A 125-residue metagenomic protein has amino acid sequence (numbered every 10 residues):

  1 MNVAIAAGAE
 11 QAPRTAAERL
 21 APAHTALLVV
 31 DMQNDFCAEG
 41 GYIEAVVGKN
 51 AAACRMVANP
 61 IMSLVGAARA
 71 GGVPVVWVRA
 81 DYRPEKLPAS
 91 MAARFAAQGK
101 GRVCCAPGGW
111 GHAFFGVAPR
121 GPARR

Functional and structural regions predicted by a protein language model:
M1-G121: Active-site acidic carboxylates
R125: Glycine-rich oxoanion-binding loops at beta->alpha junctions
